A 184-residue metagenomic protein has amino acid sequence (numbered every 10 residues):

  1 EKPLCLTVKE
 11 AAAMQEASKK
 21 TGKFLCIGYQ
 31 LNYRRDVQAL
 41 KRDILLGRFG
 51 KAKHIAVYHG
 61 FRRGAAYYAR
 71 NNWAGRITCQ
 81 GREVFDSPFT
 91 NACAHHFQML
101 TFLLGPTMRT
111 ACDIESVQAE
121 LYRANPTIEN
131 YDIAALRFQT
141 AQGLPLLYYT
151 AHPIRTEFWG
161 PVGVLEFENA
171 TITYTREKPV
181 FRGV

Functional and structural regions predicted by a protein language model:
E1-N32, G47: Beta-strand-loop-alpha-helix segment that lines the small-molecule cofactor/substrate pocket of alpha/beta enzymes
P3, Q30, V57-G60, Y122 (+2 more regions): An acidic- and aromatic-residue-enriched active-site/binding cleft used to recognize and process polar
K23-L25, K51, L144: Short, well-ordered coil/turn segments that N-cap beta-strands
L31-V117, A124-T127: Predominantly a Rossmann-like dinucleotide-binding segment in NAD(P)-dependent oxidoreductases
F85, N91-G183: Contiguous beta-strand/loop segments that form the cofactor/metal-binding neighborhood of enzyme cores
